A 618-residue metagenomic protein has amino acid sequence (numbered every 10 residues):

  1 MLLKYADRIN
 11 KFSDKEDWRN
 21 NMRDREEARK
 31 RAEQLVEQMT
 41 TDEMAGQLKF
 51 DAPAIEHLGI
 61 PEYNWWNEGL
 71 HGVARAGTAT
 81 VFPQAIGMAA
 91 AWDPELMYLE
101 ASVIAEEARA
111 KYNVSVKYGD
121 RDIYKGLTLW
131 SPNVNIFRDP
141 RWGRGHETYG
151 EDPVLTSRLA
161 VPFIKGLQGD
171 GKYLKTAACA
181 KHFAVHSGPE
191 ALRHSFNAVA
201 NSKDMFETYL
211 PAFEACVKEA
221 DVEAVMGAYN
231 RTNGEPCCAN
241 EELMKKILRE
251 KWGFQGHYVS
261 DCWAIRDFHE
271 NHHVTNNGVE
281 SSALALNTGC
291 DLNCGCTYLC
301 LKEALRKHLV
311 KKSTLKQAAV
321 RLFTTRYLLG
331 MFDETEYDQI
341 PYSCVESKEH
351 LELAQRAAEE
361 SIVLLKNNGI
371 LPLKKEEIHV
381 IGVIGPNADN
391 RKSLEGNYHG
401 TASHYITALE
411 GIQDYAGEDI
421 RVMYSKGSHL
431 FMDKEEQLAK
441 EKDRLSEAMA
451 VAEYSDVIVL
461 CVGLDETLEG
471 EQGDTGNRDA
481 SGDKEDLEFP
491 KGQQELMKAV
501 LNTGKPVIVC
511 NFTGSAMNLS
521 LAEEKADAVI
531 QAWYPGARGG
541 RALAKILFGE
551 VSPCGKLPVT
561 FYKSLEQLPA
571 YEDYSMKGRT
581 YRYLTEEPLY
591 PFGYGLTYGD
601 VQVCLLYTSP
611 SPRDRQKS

Functional and structural regions predicted by a protein language model:
L2-S609, S618: Glycoside hydrolase catalytic-domain context in secreted enzymes
S611-R613: Hydrophobic heptad-repeat coiled-coil signature
